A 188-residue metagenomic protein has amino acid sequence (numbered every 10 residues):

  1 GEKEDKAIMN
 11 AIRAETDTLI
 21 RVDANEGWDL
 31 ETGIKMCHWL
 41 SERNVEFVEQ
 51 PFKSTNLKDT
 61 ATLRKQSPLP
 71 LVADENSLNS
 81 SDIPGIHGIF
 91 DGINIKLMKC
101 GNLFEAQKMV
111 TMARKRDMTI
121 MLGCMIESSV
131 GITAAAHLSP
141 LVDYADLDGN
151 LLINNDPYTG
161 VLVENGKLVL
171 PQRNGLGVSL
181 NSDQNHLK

Functional and structural regions predicted by a protein language model:
G1-S67: Metal-dependent enolase-superfamily TIM-barrel catalytic cores that perform enediolate-based chemistry
E2, W28, N102, C124 (+1 more regions): Gly/Ser/Thr-rich helix-start
R21-A24, E49-Q50, A73-D74, L122 (+2 more regions): General beta-strand structural signal in soluble alpha/beta enzymes
G33, I83, D183-N185: Hydrophobic/aromatic residues in well-formed alpha-helices
T55-T60, R64-D148: Catalytic alpha/beta core domains of metabolic enzymes, predominantly
M125-K188: Flexible C-terminal active-site loop/helix
